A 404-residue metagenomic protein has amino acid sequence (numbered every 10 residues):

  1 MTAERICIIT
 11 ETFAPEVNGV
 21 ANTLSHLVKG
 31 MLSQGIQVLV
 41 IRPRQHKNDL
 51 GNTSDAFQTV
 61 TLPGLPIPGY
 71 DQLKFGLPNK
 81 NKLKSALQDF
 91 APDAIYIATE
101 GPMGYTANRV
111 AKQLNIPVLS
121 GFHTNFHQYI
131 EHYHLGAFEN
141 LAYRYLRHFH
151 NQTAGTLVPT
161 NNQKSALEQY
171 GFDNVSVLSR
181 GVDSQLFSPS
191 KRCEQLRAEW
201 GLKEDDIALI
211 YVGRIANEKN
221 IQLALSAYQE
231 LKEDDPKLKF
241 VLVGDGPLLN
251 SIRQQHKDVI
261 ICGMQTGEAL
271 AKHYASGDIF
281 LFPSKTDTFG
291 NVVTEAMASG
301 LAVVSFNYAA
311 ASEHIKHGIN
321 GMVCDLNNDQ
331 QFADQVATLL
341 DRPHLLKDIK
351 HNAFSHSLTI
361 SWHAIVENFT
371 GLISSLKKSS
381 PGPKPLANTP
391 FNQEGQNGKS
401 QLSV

Functional and structural regions predicted by a protein language model:
M1-P63, A364, T370, S374 (+3 more regions): N-terminal subdomain of nucleotide-sugar transferases
R42, V60-P63, Y143-C193: Donor nucleotide-sugar binding/catalytic pocket of nucleotide-sugar-dependent glycosyltransferases
L87, M264, K272-G277, F369: Short alpha-helical donor nucleotide-sugar binding micro-motif in glycosyltransferases
L202-K219, L225-Q229: Conserved donor-binding/catalytic core segment of Leloir-type glycosyltransferases
L249-A271: Nucleotide-activated donor-binding/catalytic signature segment of Leloir-type glycosyltransferases, i.e., the conserved
K285: Aromatic "clamp/platform" in nucleotide-sugar-dependent glycosyltransferases that forms part of the donor/acceptor
A302-S305, I315: Short hydrophobic beta-strand element within catalytic cores of glycosyltransferases and related nucleotide-activated
H317-G318, M322-D329, T338-H344, L358: Conserved acidic donor-binding segment of nucleotide-sugar-dependent glycosyltransferases
